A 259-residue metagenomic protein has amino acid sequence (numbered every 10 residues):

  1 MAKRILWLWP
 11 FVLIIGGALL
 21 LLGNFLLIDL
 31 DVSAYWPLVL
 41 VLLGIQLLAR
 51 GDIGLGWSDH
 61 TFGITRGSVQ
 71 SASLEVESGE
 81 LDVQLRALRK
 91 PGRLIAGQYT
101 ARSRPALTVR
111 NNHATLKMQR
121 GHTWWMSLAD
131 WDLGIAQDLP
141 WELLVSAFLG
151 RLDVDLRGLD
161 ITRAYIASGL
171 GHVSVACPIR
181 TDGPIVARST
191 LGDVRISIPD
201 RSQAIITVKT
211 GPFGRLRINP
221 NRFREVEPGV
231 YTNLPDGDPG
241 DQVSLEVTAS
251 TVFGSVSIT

Functional and structural regions predicted by a protein language model:
M1-T259: Alpha-helical transmembrane segments and their membrane-interface anchoring/capping motifs
